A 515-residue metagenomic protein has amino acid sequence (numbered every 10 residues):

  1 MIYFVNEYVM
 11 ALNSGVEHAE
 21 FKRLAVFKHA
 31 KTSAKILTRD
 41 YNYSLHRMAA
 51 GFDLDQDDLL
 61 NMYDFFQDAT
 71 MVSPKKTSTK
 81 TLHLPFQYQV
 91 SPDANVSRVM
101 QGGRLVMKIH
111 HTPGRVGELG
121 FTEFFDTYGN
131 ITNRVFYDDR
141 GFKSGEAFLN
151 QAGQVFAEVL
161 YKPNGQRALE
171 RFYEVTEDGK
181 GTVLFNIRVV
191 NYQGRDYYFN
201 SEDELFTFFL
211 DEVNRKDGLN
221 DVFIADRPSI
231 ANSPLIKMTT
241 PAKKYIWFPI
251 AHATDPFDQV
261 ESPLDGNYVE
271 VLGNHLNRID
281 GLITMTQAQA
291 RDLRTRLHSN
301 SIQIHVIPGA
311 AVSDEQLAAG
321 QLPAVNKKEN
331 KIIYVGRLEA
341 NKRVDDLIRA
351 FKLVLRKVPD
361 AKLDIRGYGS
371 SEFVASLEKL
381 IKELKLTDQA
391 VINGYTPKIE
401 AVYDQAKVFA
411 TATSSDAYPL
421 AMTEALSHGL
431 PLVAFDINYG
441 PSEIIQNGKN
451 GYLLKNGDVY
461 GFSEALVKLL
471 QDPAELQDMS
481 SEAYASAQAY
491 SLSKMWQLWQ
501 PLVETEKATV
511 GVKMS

Functional and structural regions predicted by a protein language model:
V269, L276-Q303: A short, active-site helix/loop in glycosyltransferases that binds the activated sugar's phosphate group
N330, Y334-L353, L363: A conserved mid-protein helix/loop that constitutes part of the nucleotide-sugar donor-binding site
D360, V402, E475-A489, L498-P501: A short, well-ordered alpha-helix in the C-terminal region of glycosyltransferases
K362-A375: Glycosyltransferase donor-sugar binding loop
V374-G394: Nucleotide-activated donor-binding/catalytic signature segment of Leloir-type glycosyltransferases, i.e., the conserved
Y395, S414: Aromatic "clamp/platform" in nucleotide-sugar-dependent glycosyltransferases that forms part of the donor/acceptor
P431-F435: Short hydrophobic beta-strand element within catalytic cores of glycosyltransferases and related nucleotide-activated
Q446-G448, Y452-Y460, V467-A474: Conserved acidic donor-binding segment of nucleotide-sugar-dependent glycosyltransferases
